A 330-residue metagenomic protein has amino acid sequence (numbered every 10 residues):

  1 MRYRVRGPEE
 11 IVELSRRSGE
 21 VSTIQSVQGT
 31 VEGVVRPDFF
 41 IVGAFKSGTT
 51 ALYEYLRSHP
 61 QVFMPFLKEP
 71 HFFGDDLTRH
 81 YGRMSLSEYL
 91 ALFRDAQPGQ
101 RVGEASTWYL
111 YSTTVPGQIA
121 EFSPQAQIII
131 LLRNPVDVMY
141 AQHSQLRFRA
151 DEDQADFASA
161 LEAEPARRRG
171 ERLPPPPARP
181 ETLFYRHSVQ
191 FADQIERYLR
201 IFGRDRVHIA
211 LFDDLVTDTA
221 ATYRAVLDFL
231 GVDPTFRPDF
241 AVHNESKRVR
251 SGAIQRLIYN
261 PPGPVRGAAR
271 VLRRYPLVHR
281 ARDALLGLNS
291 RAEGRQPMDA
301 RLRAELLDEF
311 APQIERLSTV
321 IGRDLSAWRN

Functional and structural regions predicted by a protein language model:
R2-N330: Anion-recognition interface
